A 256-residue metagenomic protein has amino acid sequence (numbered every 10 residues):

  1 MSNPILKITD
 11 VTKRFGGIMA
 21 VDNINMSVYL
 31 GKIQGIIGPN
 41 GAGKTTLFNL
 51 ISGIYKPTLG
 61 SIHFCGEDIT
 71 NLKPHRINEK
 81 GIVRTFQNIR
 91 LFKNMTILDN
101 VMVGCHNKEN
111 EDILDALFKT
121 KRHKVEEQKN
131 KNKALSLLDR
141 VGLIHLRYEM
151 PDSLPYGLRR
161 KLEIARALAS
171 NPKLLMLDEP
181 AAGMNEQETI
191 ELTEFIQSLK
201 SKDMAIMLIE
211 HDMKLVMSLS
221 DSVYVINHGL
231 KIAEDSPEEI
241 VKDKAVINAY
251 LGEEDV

Functional and structural regions predicted by a protein language model:
S2-V256: Glycine-rich phosphate-binding loops of nucleotide-dependent enzymes
